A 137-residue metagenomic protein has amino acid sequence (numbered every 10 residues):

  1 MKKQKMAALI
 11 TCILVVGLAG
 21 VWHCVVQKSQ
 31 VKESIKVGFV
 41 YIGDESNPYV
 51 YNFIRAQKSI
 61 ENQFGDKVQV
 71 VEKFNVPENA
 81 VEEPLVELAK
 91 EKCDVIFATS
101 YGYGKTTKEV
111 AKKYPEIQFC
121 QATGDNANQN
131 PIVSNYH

Functional and structural regions predicted by a protein language model:
M1-I35: Short, low-complexity disordered leader/linker segments with a strong preference for bacterial N-terminal type II
G38-A56, I60, F64, V71-E82 (+1 more regions): Extracytoplasmic "Venus flytrap"
F39-V40, C93-Y101, Q118-A122: Periplasmic-binding protein-like
G65-D66, P115: Proline-centered flexible-loop/turn and helix-kink motifs
V68-V70, F119: Generic structural signal for residues in well-ordered beta-strands
E78-D94: Short, well-structured alpha-helical segments in soluble
T99-K113: Hydrophobic alpha-helical
N126-H137: Short beta-strand elements at the ligand-binding edges of bilobed clamshell
